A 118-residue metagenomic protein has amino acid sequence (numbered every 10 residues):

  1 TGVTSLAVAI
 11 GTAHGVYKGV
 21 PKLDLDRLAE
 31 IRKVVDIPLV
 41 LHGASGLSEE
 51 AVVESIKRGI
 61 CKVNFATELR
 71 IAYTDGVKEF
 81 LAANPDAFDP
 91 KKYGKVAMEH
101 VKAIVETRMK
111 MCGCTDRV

Functional and structural regions predicted by a protein language model:
T1-V34, E49-R58, V63, I71 (+2 more regions): Alpha/beta enzyme core
I10, G43, T67: Short secondary-structure boundary segments
P21-L25, K91, K95-K102: Non-membrane alpha-helical structural segments and their capping/turn regions in soluble enzymes
K33-G43: Short beta-strand/loop segments at the ligand-binding rim of alpha/beta enzyme cores
K78-D86: A contiguous, mid-protein "functional segment" used to position or interact with cofactors/ions or partner subunits
D86-M98, C114-V118: Flexible, glycine/charged-enriched surface loops at secondary-structure junctions
